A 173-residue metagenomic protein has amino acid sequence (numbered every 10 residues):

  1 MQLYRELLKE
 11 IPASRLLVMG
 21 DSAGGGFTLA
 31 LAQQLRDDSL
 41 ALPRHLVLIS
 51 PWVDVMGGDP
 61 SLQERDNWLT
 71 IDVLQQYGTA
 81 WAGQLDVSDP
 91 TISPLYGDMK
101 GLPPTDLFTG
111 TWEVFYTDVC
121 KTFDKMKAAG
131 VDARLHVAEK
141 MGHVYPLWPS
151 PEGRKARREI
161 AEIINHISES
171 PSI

Functional and structural regions predicted by a protein language model:
M1-I173: Alpha/beta-hydrolase superfamily serine-hydrolase fold, recognizing
